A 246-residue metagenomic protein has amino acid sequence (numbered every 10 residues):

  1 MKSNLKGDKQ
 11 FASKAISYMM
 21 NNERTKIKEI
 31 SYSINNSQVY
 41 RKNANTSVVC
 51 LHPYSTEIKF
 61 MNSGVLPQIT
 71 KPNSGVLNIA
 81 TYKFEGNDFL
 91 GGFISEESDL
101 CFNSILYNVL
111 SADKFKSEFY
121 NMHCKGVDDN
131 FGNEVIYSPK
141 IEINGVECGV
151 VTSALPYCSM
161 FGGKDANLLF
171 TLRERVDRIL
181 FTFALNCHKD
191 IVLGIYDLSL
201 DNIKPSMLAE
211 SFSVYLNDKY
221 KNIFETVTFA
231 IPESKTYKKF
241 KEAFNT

Functional and structural regions predicted by a protein language model:
M1-T246: Macrodomain-like recognition of ADP-ribose-binding/processing modules
